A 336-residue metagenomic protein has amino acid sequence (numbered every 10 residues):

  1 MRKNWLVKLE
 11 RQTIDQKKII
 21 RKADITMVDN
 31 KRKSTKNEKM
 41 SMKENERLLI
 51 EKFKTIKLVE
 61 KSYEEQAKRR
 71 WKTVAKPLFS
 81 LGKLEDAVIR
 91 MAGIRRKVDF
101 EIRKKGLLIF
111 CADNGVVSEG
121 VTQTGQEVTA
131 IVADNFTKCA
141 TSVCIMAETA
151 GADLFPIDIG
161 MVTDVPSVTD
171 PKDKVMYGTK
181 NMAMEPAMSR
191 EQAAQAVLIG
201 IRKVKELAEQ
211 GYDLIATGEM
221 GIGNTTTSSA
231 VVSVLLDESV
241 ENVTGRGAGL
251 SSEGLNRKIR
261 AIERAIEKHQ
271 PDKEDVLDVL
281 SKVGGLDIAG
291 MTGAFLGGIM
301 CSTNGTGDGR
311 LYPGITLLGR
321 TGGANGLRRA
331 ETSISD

Functional and structural regions predicted by a protein language model:
N4, D15, D24, D29-N30: Intrinsic-disorder-associated, low-complexity terminal segments enriched in Asp/Asn/His/Tyr and depleted of Lys/Arg
L9: Cationic, low-complexity basic patches in intrinsically disordered or flexible, solvent-exposed regions
Q12-I14, S34: N-terminal polybasic/positive-inside topogenic patches
V28-D336: N-terminal loops that bind phosphate or other acidic moieties and the adjacent beta-alpha structural core
